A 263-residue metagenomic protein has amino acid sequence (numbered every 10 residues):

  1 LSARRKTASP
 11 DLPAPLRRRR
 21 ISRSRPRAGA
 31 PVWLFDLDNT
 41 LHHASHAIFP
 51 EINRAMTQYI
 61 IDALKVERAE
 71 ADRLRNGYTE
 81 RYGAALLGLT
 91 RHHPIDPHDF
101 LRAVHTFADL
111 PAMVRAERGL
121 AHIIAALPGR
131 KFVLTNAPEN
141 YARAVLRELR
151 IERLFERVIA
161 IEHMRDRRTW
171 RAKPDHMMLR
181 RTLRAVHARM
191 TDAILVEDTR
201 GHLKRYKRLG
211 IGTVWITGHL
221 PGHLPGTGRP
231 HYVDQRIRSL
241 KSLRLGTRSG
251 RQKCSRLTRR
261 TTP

Functional and structural regions predicted by a protein language model:
L1-A30, A125, P138-E139, R143-P263: Asp-based, Mg2+/Mn2+-dependent phosphohydrolase catalytic module
L12-L16, P26-F35, T40-R118, N140: N-terminal helical cap/lid subdomain that shapes the substrate entry/recognition surface in HAD-like hydrolases
N39, V133-N136, E197: Conserved residues at beta->alpha junctions
H43, V133-T135, W215: Hydrophobic residues in well-ordered beta-strands that form the structural core
V66, I95, G129, A188 (+1 more regions): Short glycine/serine/threonine/alanine-rich loop segments
G119-P128: Catalytic-core regions built around general acid/base machinery
